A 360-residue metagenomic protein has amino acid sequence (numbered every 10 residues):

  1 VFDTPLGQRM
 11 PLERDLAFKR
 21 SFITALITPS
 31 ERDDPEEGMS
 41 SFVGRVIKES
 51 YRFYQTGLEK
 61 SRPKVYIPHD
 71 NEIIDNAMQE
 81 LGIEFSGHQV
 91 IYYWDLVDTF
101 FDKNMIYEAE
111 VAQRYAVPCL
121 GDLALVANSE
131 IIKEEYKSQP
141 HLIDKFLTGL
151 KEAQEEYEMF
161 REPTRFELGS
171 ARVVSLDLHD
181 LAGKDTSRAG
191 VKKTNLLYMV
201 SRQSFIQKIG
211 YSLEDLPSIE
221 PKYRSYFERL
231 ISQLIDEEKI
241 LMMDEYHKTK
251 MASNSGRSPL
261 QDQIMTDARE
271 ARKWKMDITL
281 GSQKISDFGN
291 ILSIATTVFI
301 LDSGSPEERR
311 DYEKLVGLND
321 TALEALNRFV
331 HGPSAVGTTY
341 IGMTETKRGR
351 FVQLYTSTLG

Functional and structural regions predicted by a protein language model:
V1-T266, H331-V336: P-loop NTPase motor domains
E13, T24, T28-P29, G256-Y355: Conserved ATP-driven motor cores of ASCE-family P-loop NTPases powering translocation/secretion/packaging/pilus
M159-E162, K248, G342, Q353 (+1 more regions): Intrinsically disordered, low-complexity regions enriched in small/polar residues
H179-G183, Y246-K248, I285-S286, S305-P306 (+2 more regions): Short, glycine-/Ser/Thr-/acidic-enriched flexible segments
Y211-D215, V352-G360: Surface-exposed flexible segments
